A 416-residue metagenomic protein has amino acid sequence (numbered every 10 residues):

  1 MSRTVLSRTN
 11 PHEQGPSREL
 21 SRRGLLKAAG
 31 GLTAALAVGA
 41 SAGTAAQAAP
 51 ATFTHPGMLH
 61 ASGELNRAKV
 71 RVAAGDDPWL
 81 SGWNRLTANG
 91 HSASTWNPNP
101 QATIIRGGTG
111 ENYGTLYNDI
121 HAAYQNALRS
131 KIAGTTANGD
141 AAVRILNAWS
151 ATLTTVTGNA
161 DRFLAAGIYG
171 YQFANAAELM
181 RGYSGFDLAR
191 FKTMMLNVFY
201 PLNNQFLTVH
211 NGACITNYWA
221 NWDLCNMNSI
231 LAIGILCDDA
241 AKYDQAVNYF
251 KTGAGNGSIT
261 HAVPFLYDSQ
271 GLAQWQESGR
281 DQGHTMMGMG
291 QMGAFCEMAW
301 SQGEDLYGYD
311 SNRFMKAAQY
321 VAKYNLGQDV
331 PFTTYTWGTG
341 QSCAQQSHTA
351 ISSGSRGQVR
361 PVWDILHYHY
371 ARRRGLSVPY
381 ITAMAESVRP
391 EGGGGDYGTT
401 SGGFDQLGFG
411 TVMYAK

Functional and structural regions predicted by a protein language model:
M1-L20, G31-A40, Q47: N-terminal secretory signal peptides
L20, A246, Q302-N312: Composition- and surface-driven signal marking solvent-exposed, interaction-prone regions in large proteins
S21-L26: N-terminal export leaders
A29, K69-V72, F250: A general structural motif at alpha-helix termini
A40-G63: C-terminal segment of N-terminal export signals and the immediately downstream linker at the start of the mature
S62-D140: N-terminal carbohydrate-binding/catalytic regions of secreted carbohydrate-active enzymes
P78, L306-K416: CBM-like carbohydrate-recognition segments
E111-G303: Aromatic-lined, polymer-binding surfaces characteristic of secreted/periplasmic polysaccharide-degrading enzymes
